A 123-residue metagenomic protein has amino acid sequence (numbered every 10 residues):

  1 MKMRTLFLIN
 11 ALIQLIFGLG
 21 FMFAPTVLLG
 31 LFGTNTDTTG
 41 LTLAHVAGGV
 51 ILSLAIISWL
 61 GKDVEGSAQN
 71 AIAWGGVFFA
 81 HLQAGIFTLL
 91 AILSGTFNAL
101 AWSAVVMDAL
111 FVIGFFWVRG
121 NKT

Functional and structural regions predicted by a protein language model:
M3-T5, F17-T42: Membrane-helix boundary elements
R4-F7, A11, G48-I51, W74 (+4 more regions): Residues within membrane-spanning alpha-helices of integral membrane proteins, especially the hydrophobic core/packing
L15-F21, G40-D63, G75-Q83: Core segments of alpha-helical transmembrane spans in multipass integral membrane proteins
I16, Q83-I86, L110-I113: Transmembrane-helix signature of multi-pass solute transporters
G33-L41, A71-I72, T96-M107: Non-cytosolic membrane-interface motifs at loop->transmembrane helix junctions
S58-N70, I92-L93: Juxtamembrane helix-break-helix junctions at the cytosolic face of small multi-pass alpha-helical membrane proteins
I86-S103, R119-N121: Membrane-helix boundary connector in multi-pass membrane proteins
L110-T123: Membrane-water interface at the C-terminal end of transmembrane alpha helices
